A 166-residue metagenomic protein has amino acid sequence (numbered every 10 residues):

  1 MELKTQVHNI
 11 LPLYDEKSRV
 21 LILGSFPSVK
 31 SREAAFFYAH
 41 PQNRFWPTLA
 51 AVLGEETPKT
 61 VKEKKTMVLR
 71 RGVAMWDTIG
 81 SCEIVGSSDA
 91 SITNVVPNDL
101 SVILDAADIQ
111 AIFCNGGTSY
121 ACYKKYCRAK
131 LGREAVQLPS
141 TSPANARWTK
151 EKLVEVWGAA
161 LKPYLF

Functional and structural regions predicted by a protein language model:
M1-K17, P41, S88-S101, K124-F166: C-terminal capping/extension of enzyme domains
R19-S25: Short, hydrophobic/glycine-enriched beta-strand segments
S25, D77-G80, P139-S140: Short loop/turn segments at strand-loop or loop-helix junctions that form parts of catalytic or ligand-binding pockets
F26, K30, T118: Gly/Ser/Thr-rich beta-alpha loop segments that engage phosphate groups in nucleotides
K30-S91: Short, surface-exposed acidic-centric catalytic microdomains
P47-A51, V102, A106, K125: Residue-level signal for well-ordered alpha-helical scaffold segments within enzymatic catalytic domains
R70-S119: Internal catalytic-core helix/loop-beta-alpha segment that presents or stabilizes conserved functional determinants
